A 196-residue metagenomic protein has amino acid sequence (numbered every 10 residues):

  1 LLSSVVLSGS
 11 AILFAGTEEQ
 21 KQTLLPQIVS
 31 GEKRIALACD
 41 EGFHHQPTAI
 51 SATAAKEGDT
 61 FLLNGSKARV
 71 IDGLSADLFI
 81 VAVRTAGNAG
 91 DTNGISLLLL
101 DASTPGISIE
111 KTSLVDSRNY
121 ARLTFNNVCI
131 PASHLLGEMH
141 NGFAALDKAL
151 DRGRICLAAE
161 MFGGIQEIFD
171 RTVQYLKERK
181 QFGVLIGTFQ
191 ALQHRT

Functional and structural regions predicted by a protein language model:
L1-G31, I71-L78: Internal helix-loop-helix
T17, L37, L63-G65, V81 (+4 more regions): Buried hydrophobic positions in well-ordered alpha/beta secondary-structure cores of metabolic enzymes
G31-G42: A short, Trp-centered hydrophobic/proline-enriched beta-strand micro-motif
G42-H45, R69-D72, N88-A89, T112-N119: Short Gly/Pro-enriched turn/cap motifs at secondary-structure boundaries
A52-A55: A structural signal for short hydrophobic beta-strand segments in well-ordered beta-sheet cores
N64-S108: A short core secondary-structure module
I107-R195: Glycine-rich beta->alpha junctions and the first turn(s) of the following alpha-helix
